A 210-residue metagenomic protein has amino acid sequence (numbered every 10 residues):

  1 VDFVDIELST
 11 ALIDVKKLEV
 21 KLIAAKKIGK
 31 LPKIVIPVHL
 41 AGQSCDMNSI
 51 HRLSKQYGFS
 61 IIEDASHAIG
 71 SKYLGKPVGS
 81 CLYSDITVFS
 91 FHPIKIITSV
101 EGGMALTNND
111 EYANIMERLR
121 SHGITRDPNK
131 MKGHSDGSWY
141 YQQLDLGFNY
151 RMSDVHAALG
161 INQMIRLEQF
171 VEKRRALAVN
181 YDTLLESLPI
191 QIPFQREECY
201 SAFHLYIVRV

Functional and structural regions predicted by a protein language model:
D2: Conserved beta-strand positions in the Rossmann-like core of class I SAM-dependent methyltransferases
D5, K16-I28, I34-V38, Q43-S49 (+3 more regions): PLP-dependent aminotransferase class I/II
I6-K17, I34-S49, F59-S90, I96: Conserved PLP phosphate-binding loop immediately N-terminal to the Schiff-base lysine helix in PLP-dependent enzymes
G29, S80-C81, I97, N149: Alpha-helix termination/capping residues and helix-transition junctions
L82-R126, D154: Active-site PLP attachment segment
